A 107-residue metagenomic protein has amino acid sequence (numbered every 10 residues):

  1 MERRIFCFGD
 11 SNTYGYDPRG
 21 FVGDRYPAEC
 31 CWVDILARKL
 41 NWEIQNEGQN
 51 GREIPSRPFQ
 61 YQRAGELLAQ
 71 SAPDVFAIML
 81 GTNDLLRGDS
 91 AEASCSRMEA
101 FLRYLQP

Functional and structural regions predicted by a protein language model:
M1-G48, G65-Q70: Serine-esterase "nucleophile elbow" of acetyl-processing enzymes
S11-Y14, Q49-I54, T82-L86: Solvent-exposed loop/turn segments at secondary-structure junctions within structured extracellular/periplasmic domains
P18-G23, S56-F59, G88-E92: Short, solvent-exposed loop/turn segments at secondary-structure boundaries
C30-D34, K39, Y61-P107: Alpha-helical cap/lid subdomain in secreted, periplasmic, or secretory-pathway luminal O-acyl-processing enzymes
I44, P55-S56: A generic structured-segment signal
